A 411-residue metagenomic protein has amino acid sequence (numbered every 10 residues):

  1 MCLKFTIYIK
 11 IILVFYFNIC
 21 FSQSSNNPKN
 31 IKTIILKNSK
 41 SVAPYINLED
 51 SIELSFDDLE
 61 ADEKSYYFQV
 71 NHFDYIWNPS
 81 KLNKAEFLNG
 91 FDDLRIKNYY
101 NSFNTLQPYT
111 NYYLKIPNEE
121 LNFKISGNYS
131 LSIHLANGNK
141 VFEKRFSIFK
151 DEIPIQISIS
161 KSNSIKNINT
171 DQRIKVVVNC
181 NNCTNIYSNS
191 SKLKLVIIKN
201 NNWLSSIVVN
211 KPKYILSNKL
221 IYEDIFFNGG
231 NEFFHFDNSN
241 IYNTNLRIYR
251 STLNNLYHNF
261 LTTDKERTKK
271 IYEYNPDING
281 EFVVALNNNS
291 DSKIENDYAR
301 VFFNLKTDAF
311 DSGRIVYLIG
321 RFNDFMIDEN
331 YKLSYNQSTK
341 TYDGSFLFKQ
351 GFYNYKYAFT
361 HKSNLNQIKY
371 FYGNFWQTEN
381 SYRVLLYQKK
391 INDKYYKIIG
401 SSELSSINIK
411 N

Functional and structural regions predicted by a protein language model:
M1-N26: Bacterial Sec-dependent N-terminal signal peptides
Q23-N47, E152-I165, D277-S290: Short, compositionally biased P/S/T/A/G/V-rich stretches that sit at domain boundaries
K29-H72, N167-C180, S290-N304: Contiguous beta-strand segments within globular domains
Y75-W77, L121, L135-V141, N202 (+2 more regions): Short acidic/polar inter-strand loop motif in beta-rich domains
L88-Y112, W203-K211, F302-Q350, K362-K389: Aromatic-rich carbohydrate-binding modules that target alpha-glucans
L106-H134: Ligand-binding face of N-terminal immunoglobulin V-set domains in extracellular IgSF glycoproteins
I148-D171, W376-G400: Low-complexity, Pro/Ser/Thr- and charge-rich linker/hinge segments at domain boundaries
L261-S312, I398-N411: Basic K/R-rich, polyanion-interacting modules in nucleoproteins and related proteins
